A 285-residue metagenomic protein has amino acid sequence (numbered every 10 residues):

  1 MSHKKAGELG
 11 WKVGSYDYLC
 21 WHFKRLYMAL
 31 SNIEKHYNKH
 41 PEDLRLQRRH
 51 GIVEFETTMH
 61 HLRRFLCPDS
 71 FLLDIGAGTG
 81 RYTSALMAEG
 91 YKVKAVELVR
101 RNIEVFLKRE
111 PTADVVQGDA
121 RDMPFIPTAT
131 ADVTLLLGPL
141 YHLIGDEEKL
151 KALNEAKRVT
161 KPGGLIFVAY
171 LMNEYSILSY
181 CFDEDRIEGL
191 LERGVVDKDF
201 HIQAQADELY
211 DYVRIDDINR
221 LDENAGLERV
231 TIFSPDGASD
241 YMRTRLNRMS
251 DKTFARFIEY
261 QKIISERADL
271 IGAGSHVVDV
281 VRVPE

Functional and structural regions predicted by a protein language model:
Y27-P68, R81: Conserved class I S-adenosyl-L-methionine
D69-G76: Conserved class I S-adenosyl-L-methionine
G80-D122: Class I SAM-dependent methyltransferase SAM/SAH-binding core
P124-T134: A short acidic, Gly/Pro-enriched loop at the edge of an enzyme's catalytic core that lines a small-molecule cofactor
L150-P162: A short glycine-rich, Lys/Arg-flanked "PGG" loop and its adjoining helix->strand segment in the class I
F167-G194: Conserved class I S-adenosyl-L-methionine
L209-A225, I232: Short alpha-helix
T231, P235-E285: A C-terminal cap/extension of S-adenosyl-L-methionine-dependent methyltransferases that defines the acceptor-substrate
